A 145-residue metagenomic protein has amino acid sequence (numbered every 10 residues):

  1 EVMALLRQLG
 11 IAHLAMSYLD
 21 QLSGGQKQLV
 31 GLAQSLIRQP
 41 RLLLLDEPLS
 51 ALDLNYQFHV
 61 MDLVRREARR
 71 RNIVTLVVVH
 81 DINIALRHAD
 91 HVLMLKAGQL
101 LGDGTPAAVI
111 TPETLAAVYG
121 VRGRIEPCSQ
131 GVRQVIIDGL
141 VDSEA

Functional and structural regions predicted by a protein language model:
E1-L14: Conserved ABC ATPase "signature" region
Y18-L22, Q26: Conserved ABC ATPase signature
Q39: Conserved catalytic motifs of ABC-family nucleotide-binding domains
L43-E47: Catalytic Walker B motif of ABC-type/P-loop ATPase nucleotide-binding domains
F58-R71: Helical segment within the ABC ATPase nucleotide-binding domain
A116-A145: ABC ATPase nucleotide-binding domains
